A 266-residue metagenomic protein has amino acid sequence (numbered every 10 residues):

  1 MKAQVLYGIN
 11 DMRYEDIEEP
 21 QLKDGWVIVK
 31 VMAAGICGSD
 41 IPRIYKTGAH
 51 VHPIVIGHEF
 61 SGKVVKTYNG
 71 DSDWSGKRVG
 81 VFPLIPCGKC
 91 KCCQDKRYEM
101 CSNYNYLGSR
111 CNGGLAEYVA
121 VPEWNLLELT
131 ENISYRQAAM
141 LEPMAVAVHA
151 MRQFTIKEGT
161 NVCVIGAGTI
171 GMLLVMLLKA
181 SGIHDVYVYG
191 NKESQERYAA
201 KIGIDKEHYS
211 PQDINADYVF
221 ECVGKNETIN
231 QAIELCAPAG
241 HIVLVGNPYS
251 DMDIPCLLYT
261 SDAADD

Functional and structural regions predicted by a protein language model:
Y7, E18-E19, V51-G57, L107-C111: Short Gly/Pro-enriched turn/cap motifs at secondary-structure boundaries
P20-A34, T47-K91, T130-N132: Glycine-rich beta-strand-centered segment in the early N-terminal region that forms part of a ligand/cofactor-binding
P53, F82, A139, A167 (+3 more regions): Glycine- and other small-residue-rich loops at beta-strand/loop junctions that grip anionic moieties
E59, K77-R78, C92, Y118 (+2 more regions): Residue-level marker of beta-strand positions
G76, I133-Y209: Mid-domain Rossmann-like dinucleotide-binding core that forms the NAD(H)/NADP(H) cofactor-binding site
C87-I165: NAD(P)H dinucleotide-binding glycine-rich loop of Rossmann-like/cofactor-binding domains, especially the beta1-alpha1
R197-L258: Glycine-rich cofactor phosphate-binding loops and adjacent beta1-alpha1 units of small-molecule cofactor enzyme domains
Y259-A264: Conserved small/polar residues in nucleotide/adenosyl-binding loops
